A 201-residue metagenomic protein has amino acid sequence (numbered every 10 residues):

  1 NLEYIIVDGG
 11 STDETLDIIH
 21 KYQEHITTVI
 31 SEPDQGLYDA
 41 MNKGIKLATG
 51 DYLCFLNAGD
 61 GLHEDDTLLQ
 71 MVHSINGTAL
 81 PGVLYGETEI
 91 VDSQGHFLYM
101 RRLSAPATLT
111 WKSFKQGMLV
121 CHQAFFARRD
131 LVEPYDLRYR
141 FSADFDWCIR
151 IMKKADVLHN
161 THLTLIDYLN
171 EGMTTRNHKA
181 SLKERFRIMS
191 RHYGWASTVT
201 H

Functional and structural regions predicted by a protein language model:
N1-N177: Nucleotide-sugar donor-binding/catalytic module of glycosyltransferases that assemble extracellular/cell-envelope
T164, T175-V199: Catalytic core of nucleotide-sugar-dependent glycosyltransferases
